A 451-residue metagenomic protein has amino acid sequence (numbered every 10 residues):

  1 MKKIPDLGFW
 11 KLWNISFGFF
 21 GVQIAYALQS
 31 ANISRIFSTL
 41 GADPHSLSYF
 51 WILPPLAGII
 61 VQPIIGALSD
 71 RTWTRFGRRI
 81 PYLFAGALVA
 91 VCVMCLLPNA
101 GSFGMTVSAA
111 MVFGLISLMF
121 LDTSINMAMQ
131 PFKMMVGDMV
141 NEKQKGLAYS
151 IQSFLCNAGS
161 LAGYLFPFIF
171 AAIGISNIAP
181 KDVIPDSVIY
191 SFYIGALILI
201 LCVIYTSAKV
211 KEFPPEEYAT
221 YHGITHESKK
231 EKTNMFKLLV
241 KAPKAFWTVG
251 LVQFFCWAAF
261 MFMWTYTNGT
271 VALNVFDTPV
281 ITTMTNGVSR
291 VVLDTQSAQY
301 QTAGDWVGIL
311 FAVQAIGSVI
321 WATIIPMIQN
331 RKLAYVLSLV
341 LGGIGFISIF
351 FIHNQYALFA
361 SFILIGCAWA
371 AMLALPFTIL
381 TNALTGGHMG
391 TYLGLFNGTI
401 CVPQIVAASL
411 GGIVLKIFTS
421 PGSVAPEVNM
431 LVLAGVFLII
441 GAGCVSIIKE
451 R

Functional and structural regions predicted by a protein language model:
M1-F9, G101, M105-S117, M127-A128 (+3 more regions): Intracellular loop-helix junctions on the cytosolic face of multi-pass helical membrane proteins
K2-A57, T248, V252, C256-I281: Helix-loop boundary and gating motifs at the non-cytosolic
D43-L53, D186, D277-A315: Loop-to-transmembrane helix entry
P44-H45, E142-Q152, L384-F396: Loop-to-transmembrane helix entry/capping segments in MFS-fold secondary transporters and related SLC/MFSD carriers
L83-S108, L341-H353: C-terminal ends and interior cores of transmembrane alpha-helices in multi-pass membrane transporters/permeases
M127-V140, A371-T385: Intracellular juxtamembrane helix-capping segments at the cytosolic ends of symmetry-related transmembrane helices
K332-P376: C-terminal transmembrane helical hairpin of 12-TM major facilitator-type secondary transporters
G387-F418: A late C-terminal transmembrane helix in Major Facilitator Superfamily
